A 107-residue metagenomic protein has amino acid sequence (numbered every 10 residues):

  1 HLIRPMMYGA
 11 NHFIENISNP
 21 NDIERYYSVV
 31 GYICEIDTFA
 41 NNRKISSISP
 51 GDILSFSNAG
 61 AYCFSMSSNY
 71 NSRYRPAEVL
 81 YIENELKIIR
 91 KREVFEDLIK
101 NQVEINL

Functional and structural regions predicted by a protein language model:
H1-L107: Charged (often Lys/Glu-rich) extended helix/loop segments that serve as interaction or gating elements
